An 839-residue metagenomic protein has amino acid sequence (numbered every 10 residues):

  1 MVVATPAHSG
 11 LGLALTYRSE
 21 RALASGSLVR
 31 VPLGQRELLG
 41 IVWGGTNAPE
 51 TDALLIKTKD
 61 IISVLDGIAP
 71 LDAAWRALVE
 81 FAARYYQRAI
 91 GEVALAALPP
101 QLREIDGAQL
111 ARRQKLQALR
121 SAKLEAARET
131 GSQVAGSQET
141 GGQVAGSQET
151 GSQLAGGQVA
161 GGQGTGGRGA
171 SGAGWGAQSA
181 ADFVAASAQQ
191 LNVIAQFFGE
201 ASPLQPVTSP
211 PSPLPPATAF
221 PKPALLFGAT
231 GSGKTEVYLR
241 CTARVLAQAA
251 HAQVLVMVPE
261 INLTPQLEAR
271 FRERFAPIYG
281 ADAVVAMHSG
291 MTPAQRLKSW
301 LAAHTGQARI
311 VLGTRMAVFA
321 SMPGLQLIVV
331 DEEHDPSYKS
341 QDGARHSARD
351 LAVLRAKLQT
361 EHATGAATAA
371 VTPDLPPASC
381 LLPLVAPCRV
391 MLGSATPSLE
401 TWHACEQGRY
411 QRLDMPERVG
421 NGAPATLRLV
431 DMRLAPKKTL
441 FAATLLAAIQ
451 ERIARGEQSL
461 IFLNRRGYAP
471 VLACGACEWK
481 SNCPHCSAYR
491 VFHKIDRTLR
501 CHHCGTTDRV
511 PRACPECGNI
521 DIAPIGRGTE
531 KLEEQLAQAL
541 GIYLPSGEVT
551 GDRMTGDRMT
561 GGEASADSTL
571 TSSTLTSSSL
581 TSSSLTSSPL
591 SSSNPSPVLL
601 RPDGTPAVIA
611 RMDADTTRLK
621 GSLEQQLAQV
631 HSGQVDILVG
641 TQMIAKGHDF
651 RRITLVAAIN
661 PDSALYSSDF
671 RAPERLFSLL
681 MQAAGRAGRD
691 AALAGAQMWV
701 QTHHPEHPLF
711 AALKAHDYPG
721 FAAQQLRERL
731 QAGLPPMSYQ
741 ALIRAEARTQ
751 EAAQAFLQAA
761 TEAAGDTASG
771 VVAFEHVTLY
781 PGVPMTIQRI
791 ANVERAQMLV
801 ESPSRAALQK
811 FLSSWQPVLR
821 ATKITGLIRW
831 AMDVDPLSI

Functional and structural regions predicted by a protein language model:
M1-P99, I105, A145, A155 (+17 more regions): Non-catalytic terminal extensions of ATP-dependent helicases
M1-Q359, G365, T372-P376, P383 (+8 more regions): Accessory, non-ATPase domains that flank or precede helicase/AAA+ motor cores in DNA-metabolism machines
L78, Q189, T444, L679 (+1 more regions): Charged catalytic carboxylate motif
R120, T150, V207-S212, V371 (+7 more regions): Terminal low-complexity, poorly structured segments
K222-R309, G313-H362, P383-T550, A566 (+4 more regions): Inter-lobe coupling/hinge segments of SF2-like helicase ATPases
